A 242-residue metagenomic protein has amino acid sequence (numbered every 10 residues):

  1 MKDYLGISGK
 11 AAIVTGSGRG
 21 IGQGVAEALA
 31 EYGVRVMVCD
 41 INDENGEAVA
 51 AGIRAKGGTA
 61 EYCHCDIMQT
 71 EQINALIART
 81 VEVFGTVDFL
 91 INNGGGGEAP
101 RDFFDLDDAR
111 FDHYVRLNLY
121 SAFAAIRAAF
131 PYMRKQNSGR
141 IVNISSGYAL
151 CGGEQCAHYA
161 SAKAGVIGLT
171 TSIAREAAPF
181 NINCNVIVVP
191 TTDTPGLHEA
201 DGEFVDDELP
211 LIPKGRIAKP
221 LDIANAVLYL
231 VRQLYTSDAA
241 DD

Functional and structural regions predicted by a protein language model:
Y4-M37: Canonical Rossmann dinucleotide-binding motif of NAD(H)/NADP(H)-dependent dehydrogenases/reductases, specifically
R101-F103, D107-D112, L197, E208: Substrate-binding pocket helix/loop in short-chain dehydrogenase/reductase
I126, A162, T170: Active-site helix of classical SDR
P131, R175-P179: Alpha-helical segment proximal to the catalytic Tyr-Lys
S146: Residue(s) in the substrate-gating loop at a strand-loop-helix junction that position the organic substrate next
I212-I223: A conserved structural motif in NAD(P)-dependent oxidoreductases
Y235-D242: Conserved small/polar residues in nucleotide/adenosyl-binding loops
